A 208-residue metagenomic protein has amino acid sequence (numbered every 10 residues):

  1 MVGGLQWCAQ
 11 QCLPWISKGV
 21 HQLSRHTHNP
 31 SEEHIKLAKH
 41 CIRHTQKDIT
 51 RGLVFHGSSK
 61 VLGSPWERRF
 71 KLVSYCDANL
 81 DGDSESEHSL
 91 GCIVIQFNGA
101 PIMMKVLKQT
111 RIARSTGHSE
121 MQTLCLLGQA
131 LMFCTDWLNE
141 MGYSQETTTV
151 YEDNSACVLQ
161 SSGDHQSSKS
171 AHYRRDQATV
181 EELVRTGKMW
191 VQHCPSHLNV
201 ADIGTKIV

Functional and structural regions predicted by a protein language model:
M1-G57, P195, G204-T205: C-terminal reverse transcriptase regions that engage the nucleic-acid substrate
M1-K18, D77-C92, T116-D136: Conserved pre-motif C helix in the palm subdomain of viral-like polymerases
V2-G4, S58-V61, K105-T110: Active-site-adjacent structural elements in folded domains
A9, T45-G52, N79-D83, F97-P101 (+3 more regions): Alpha-helix capping/termination and helix-coil
H21, F55-S58, M103-V106, G187-N199: Acidic carboxylate-rich catalytic motifs and surrounding loops in phosphoryl-/glycosyl-chemistry enzymes
H26-N29, K71, T110-V208: RNase H-like nuclease module associated with reverse transcription
R43-A78, Y143-S144: Structured nucleic-acid-interacting core domains from mobile-element enzymes and related host factors, especially RNase
W66, K71-S119: RNase H-like nuclease fold core
